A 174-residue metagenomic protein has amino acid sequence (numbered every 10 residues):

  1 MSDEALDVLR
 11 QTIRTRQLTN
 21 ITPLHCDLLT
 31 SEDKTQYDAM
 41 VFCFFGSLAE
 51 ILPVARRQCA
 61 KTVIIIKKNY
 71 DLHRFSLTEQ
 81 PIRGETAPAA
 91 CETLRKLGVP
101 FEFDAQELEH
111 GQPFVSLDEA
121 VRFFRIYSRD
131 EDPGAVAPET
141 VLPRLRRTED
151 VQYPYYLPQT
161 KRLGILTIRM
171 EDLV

Functional and structural regions predicted by a protein language model:
M1-T30: Class I SAM-dependent methyltransferase SAM/SAH-binding core
L29-A39: A short acidic, Gly/Pro-enriched loop at the edge of an enzyme's catalytic core that lines a small-molecule cofactor
D38-G46, I66: Residues lining the SAM
F45-A60: A short, conserved alpha-helix within the catalytic core of class I
C59-S76: Conserved beta-strand signature within the Rossmann-like core of class I S-adenosyl-L-methionine
D71-A87: Ser/Thr/Gly-rich flexible loops in soluble cytosolic domains mediating phosphotransfer, phosphorylation
R83-A105, F123-E131: Short alpha-helix
A105-V174: Conserved Class I S-adenosyl-L-methionine
